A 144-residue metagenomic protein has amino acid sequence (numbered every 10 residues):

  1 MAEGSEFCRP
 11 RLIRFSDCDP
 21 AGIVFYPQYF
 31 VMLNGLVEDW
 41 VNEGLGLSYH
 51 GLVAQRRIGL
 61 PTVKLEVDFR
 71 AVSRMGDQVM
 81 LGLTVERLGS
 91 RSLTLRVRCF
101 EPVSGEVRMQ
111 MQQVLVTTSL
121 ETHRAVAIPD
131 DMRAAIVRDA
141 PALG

Functional and structural regions predicted by a protein language model:
A2-T62, T118-G144: Hot-dog-fold acyl-thioester-processing enzymes
E3, V72-Q78, V85-G144: HotDog/MaoC-like acyl-thioester-processing domains
R9-R11, V63-L65, L81, L95 (+1 more regions): Hydrophobic residues positioned within well-ordered beta-strands of beta-sheet architectures
I13-D17, K64-A71, V103: Short, well-ordered turn and helix-capping elements at secondary-structure junctions
L33, V37, L45, K64-L65 (+2 more regions): Generic secondary-structure microfeatures
A54-M80, T84: Helix-adjacent hinge/juxtasegments
